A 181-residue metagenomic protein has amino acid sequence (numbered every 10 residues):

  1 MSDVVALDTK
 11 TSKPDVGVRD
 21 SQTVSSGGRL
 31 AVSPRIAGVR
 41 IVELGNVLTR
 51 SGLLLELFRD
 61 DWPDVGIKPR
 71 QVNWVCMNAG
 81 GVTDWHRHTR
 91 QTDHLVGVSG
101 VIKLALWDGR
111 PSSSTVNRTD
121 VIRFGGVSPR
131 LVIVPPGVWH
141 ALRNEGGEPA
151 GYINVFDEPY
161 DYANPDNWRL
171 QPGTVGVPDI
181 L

Functional and structural regions predicted by a protein language model:
S2-S128, E145-L181: Non-catalytic, conserved peripheral segments adjacent to functional cores
S128-A141: Conserved SET/PR-domain catalytic core that frames the SAM/AdoMet-binding pocket
